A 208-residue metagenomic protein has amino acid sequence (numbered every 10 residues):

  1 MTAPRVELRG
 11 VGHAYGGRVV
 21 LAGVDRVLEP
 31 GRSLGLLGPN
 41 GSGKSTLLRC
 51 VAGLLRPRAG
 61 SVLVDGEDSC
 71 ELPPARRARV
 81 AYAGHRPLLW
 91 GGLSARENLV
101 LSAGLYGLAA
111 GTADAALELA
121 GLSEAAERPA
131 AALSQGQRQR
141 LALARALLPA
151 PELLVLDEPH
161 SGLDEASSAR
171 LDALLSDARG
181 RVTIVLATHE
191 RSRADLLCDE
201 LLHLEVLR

Functional and structural regions predicted by a protein language model:
A52: Helix-to-loop junction immediately C-terminal to a conserved catalytic motif
G60-E71, R76, V206: Conserved ABC transporter NBD signature motif
R86, L93-L105: Q-loop/switch helix immediately C-terminal to the Walker
G92, P129-G136: Conserved ABC ATPase signature
V100, G104, A110-A125: Conserved ABC ATPase "signature" region
L143: Hydrophobic anchor residue at the start of the ABC signature
L154-E158: Catalytic Walker B motif of ABC-type/P-loop ATPase nucleotide-binding domains
